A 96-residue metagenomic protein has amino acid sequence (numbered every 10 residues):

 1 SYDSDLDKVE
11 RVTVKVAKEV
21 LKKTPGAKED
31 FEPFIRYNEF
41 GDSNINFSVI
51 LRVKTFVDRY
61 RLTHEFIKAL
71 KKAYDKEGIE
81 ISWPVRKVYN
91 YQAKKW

Functional and structural regions predicted by a protein language model:
S1-K8, V14-W96: Solvent-exposed, non-transmembrane regulatory segments of membrane-associated proteins
